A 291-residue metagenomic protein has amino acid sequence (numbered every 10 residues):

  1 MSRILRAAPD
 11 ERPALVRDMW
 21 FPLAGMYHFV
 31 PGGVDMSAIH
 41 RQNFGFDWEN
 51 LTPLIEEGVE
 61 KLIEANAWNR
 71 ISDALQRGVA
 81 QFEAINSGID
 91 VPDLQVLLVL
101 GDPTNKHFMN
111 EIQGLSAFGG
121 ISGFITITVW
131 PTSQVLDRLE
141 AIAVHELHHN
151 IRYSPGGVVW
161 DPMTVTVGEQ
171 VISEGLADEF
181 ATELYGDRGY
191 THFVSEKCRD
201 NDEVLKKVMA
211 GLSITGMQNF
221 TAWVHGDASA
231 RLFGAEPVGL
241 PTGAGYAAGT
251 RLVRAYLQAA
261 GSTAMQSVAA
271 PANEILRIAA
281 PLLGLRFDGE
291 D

Functional and structural regions predicted by a protein language model:
M1-N66: N-terminal low-structure segments adjacent to metalloprotease catalytic domains across cellular compartments
G58-I121, L136: Auxiliary, metal-adjacent structural segments of Zn-dependent hydrolase domains
G123-I125: Conserved mixed alpha/beta catalytic, RNA-binding, or beta-rich assembly cores of soluble enzyme, regulatory
T128-A143: Short pre-active-site segment immediately N-terminal to the catalytic Zn-binding motif
A141-G157, E174, D178: Active-site recognition of the HExxH zinc-binding catalytic motif
M163-K207, G211, L283-D288: Post-HExxH zinc-binding segment in Zn-dependent metallohydrolases
M209-D291: Pan-zinc metallopeptidase signature
